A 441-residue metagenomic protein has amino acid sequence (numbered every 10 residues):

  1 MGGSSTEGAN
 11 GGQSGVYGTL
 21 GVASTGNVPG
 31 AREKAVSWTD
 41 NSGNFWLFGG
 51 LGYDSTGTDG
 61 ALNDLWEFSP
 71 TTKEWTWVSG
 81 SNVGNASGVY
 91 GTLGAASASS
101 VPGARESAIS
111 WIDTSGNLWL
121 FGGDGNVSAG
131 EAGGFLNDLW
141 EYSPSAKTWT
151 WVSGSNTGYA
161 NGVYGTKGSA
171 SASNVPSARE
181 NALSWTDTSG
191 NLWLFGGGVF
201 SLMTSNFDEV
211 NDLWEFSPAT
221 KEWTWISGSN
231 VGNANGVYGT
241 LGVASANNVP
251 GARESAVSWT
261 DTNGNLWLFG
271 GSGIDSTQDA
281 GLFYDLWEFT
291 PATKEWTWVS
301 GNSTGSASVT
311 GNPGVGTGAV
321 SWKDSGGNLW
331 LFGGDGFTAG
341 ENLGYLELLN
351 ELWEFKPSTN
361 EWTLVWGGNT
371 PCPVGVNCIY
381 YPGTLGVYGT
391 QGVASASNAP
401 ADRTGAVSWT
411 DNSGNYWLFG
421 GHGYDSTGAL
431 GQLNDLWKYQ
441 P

Functional and structural regions predicted by a protein language model:
M1-P441: Kelch-like beta-propeller repeat domains
